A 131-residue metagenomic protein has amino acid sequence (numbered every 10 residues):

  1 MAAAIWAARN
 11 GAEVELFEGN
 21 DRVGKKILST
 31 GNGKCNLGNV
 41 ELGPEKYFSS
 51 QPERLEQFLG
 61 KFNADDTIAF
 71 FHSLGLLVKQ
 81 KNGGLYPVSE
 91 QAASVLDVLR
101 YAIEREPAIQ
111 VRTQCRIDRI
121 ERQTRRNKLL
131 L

Functional and structural regions predicted by a protein language model:
M1, G33, S89, A93: Loop/helix-junction capping segments adjacent to catalytic residues or to phosphate/diphosphate-binding pockets
M1-L16: N-terminal Rossmann-like FAD-binding beta1-loop-alpha1 element of flavoenzymes
L16, N36-G38, R112: Short, conserved beta-strand segments within well-ordered enzyme catalytic domains that often line or immediately flank
R22: Conserved Rossmann-like nucleotide-cofactor binding loop
K26-I27: Active-site PLP-lysine loop of aminotransferase-like
N32-N82: Glycine-rich active-site loop/strand segments that organize a redox cofactor
K61-L131: Feature captures the FAD/FMN-dependent oxidoreductase FAD-binding
